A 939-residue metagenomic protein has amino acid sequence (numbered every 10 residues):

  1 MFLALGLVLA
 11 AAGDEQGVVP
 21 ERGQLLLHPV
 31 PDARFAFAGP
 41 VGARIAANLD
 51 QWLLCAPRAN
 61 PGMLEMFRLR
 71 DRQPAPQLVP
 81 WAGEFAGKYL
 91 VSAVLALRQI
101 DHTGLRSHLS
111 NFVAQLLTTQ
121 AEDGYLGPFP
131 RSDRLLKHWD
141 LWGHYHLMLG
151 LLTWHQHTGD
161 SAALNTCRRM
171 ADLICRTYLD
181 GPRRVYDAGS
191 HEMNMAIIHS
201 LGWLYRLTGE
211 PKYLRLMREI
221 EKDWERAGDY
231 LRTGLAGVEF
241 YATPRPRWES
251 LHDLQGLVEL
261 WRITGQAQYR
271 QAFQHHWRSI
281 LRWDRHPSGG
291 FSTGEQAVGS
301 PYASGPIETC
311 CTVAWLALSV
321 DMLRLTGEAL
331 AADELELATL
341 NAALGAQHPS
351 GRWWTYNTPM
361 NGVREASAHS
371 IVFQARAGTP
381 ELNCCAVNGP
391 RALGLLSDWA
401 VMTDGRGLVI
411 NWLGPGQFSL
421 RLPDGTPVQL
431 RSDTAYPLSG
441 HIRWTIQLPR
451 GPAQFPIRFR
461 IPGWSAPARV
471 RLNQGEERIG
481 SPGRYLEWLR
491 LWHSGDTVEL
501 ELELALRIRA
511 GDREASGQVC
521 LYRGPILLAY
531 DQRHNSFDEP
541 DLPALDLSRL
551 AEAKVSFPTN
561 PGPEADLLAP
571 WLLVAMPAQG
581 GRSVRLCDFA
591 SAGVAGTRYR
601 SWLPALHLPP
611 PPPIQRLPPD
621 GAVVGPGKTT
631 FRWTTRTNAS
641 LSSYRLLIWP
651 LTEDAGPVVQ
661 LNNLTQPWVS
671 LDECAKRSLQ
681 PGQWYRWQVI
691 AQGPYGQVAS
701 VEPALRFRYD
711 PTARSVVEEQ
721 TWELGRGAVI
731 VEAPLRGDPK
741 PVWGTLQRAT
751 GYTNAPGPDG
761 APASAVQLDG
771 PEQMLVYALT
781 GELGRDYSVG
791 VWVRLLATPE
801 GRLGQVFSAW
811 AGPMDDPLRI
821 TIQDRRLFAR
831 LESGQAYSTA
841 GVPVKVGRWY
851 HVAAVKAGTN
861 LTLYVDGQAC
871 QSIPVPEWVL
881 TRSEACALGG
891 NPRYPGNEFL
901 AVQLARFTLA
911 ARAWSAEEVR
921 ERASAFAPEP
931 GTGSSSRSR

Functional and structural regions predicted by a protein language model:
G13-F85, T103-G127: Low-complexity, Ser/Thr/Pro/Gly-enriched N-terminal "stalk/linker" regions
D71, A75-W81, A96-Y230: Extended ligand-binding groove/face enriched in aromatic
V79-R98, W139-H155, S190-R206, R245-R262 (+2 more regions): Well-ordered alpha-helical segments within folded domains of soluble proteins
F273, D333-N341, A346-L448, S481 (+2 more regions): C-terminal beta-rich recognition modules with glycine/proline-rich loops and embedded aromatic residues
R636-T652: Solvent-exposed loop/turn segments flanking beta-strands in beta-repeat/beta-sandwich domains
L679-Y695: Beta-strand-rich modules
Q692-T712: Extracellular fibronectin type III
A713-R939: Extracellular glycan-associated modules
